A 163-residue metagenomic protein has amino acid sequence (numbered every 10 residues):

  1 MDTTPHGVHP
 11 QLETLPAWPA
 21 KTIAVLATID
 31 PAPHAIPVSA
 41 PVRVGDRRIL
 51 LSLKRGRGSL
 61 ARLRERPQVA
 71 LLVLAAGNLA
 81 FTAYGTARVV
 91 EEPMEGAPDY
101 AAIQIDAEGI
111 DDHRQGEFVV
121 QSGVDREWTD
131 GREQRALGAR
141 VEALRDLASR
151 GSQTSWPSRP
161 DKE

Functional and structural regions predicted by a protein language model:
M1-E163: Binding-site signature for planar aromatic cofactors or substrates
